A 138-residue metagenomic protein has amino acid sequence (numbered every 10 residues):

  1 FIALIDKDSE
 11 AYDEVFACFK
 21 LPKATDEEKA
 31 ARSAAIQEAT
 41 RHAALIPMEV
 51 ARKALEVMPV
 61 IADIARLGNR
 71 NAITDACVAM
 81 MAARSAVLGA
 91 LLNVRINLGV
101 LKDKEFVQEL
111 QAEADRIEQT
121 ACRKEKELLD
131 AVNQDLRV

Functional and structural regions predicted by a protein language model:
F1-I2, S9, I61-I64, T120: Generic N-terminal targeting/processing segments that precede catalytic cores or assembly contacts
F1-M48: Long, amphipathic alpha-helical stalk/connector segments used for oligomerization, subunit docking, or mechanical
F16-K20, Q37-R41, L45, P59-N71 (+2 more regions): C-terminal helix-coil-helix/basic helical segment that borders enzyme active sites and/or dimer interfaces and provides
E28-R32, I36-A39, A43, N69-A76 (+1 more regions): Residue-level recognition of alpha-helical structural elements
V50-K53, V57-V60, A72-V138: Preference for long, well-ordered alpha-helical segments
